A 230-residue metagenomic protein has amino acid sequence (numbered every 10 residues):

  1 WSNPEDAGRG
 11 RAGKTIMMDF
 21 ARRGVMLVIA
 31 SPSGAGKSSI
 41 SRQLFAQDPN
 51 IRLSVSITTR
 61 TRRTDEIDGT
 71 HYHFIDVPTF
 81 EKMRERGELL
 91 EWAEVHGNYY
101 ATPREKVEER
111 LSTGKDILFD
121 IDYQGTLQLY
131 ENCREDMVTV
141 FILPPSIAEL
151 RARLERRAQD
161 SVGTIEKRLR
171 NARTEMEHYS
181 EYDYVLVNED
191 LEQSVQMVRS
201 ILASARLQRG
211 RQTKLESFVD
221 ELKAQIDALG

Functional and structural regions predicted by a protein language model:
N3, G13-M26: Extreme N-terminal, non-catalytic leader segments that precede Walker-type/kinase nucleotide-binding cores
K14, F20, Q159-D160, E177-G230: NTP-dependent small-molecule kinase module
A30-P32: P-loop (Walker A) phosphate-binding loop of NTP-binding proteins
K37: Conserved lysine of the Walker
A46-S54: Post-Walker A helix-loop "phosphate-sensing" segment adjacent to the P-loop in P-loop NTPases
T58-I117, Y123-L127: ATP-dependent small-molecule kinase phosphotransfer cores that center on conserved nucleotide phosphate-binding segments
I117-D122, N132-R156, V187: Conserved phosphate-donor/acceptor-positioning beta-strand/loop module used by diverse small-molecule
